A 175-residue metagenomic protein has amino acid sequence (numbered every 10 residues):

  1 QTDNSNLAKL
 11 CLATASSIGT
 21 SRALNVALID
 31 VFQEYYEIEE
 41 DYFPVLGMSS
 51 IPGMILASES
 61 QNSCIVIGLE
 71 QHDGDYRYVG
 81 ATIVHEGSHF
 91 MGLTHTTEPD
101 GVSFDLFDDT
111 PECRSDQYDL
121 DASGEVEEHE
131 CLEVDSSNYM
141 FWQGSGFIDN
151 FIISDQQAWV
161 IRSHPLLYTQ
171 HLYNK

Functional and structural regions predicted by a protein language model:
Q1-E86, F90-K175: Extracellular (secreted or membrane-anchored) zinc-dependent metallopeptidases, primarily metzincins but also closely
